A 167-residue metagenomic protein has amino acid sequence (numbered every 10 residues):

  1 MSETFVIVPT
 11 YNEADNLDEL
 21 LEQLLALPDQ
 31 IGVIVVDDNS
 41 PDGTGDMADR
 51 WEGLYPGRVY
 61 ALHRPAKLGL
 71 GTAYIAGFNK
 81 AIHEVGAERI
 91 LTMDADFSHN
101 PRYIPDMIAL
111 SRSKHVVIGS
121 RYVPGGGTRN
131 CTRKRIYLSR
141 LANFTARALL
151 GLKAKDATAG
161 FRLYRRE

Functional and structural regions predicted by a protein language model:
M1-Q23: N-proximal low-complexity "stem/linker" segments adjacent to membrane-targeting elements
V6, V33, A61, I90 (+1 more regions): Hydrophobic/aromatic residues located in beta-strands of well-ordered beta-sheets within soluble catalytic
V8, Q30-S40, L62-H63: Short beta-strand/loop segment that forms part of the nucleotide-sugar
D15-E19, D42-W51: Acidic helix N-cap motif at the loop->helix transition within catalytic regions of sugar-transfer enzymes
E22-I31: Short, acidic, metal-binding catalytic loop of nucleotide-sugar glycosyltransferases
D37-D46, A66, F97: A conserved acidic beta->alpha catalytic loop
R64-A81, P101-E167: Acceptor/aglycone-binding surface of glycosyltransferases and processive sugar-polymer synthases
G86-S98: Short beta-strand-to-loop acidic/aromatic patch adjacent to the donor-nucleotide binding site
